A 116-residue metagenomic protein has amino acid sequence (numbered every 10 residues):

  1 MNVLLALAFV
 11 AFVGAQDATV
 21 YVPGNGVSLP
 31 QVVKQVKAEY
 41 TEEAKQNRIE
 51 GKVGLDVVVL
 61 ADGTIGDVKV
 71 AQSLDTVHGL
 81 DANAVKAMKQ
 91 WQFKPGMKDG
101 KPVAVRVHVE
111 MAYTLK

Functional and structural regions predicted by a protein language model:
L4-K116: Charge-biased low-complexity segments
